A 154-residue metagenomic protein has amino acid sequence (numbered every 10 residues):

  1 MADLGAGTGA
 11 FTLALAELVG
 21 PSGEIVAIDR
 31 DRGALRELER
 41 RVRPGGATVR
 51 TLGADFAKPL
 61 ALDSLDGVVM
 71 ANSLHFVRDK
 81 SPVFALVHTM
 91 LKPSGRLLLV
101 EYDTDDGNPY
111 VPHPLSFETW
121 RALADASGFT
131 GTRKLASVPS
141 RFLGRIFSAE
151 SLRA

Functional and structural regions predicted by a protein language model:
A2, T8-K58: Class I SAM-dependent methyltransferase SAM/SAH-binding core
A57-V68: A short acidic, Gly/Pro-enriched loop at the edge of an enzyme's catalytic core that lines a small-molecule cofactor
D66-K80: A short SAM/SAH-binding and catalytic strip from SAM-dependent methyltransferases
S81-P93: A short glycine-rich, Lys/Arg-flanked "PGG" loop and its adjoining helix->strand segment in the class I
S94-Y102: Conserved beta-strand signature within the Rossmann-like core of class I S-adenosyl-L-methionine
D105-P109: A short acidic, helix-capping loop that chelates divalent metal ions and anchors anionic groups
H113-G128: Short alpha-helix
S137-A154: Core SAM-dependent methyltransferase catalytic element
